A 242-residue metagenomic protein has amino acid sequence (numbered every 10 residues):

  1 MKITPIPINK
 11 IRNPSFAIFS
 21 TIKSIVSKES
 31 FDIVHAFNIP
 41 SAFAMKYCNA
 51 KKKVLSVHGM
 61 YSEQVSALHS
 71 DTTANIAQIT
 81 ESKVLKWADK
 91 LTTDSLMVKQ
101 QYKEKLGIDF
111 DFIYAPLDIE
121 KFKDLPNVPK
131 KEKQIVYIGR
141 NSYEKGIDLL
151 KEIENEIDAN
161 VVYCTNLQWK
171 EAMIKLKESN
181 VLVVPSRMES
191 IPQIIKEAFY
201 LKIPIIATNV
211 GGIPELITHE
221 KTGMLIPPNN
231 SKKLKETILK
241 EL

Functional and structural regions predicted by a protein language model:
I33-H35, C48-V65, T92: Active-site proximal beta-strand in glycosyltransferases
A36-S41: Short His-centered aromatic/hydrophobic patch
T73-L91: Membrane-proximal helix-turn-helix segments that form the acceptor-binding/catalytic region of lipid-linked
T92, P129-K145, K151-E154: Conserved donor-binding/catalytic core segment of Leloir-type glycosyltransferases
M97, P116: Carbohydrate-associated surface elements
R187: Aromatic "clamp/platform" in nucleotide-sugar-dependent glycosyltransferases that forms part of the donor/acceptor
P204-A207: Short hydrophobic beta-strand element within catalytic cores of glycosyltransferases and related nucleotide-activated
H219-E220, M224-S231, L239-L242: Conserved acidic donor-binding segment of nucleotide-sugar-dependent glycosyltransferases
